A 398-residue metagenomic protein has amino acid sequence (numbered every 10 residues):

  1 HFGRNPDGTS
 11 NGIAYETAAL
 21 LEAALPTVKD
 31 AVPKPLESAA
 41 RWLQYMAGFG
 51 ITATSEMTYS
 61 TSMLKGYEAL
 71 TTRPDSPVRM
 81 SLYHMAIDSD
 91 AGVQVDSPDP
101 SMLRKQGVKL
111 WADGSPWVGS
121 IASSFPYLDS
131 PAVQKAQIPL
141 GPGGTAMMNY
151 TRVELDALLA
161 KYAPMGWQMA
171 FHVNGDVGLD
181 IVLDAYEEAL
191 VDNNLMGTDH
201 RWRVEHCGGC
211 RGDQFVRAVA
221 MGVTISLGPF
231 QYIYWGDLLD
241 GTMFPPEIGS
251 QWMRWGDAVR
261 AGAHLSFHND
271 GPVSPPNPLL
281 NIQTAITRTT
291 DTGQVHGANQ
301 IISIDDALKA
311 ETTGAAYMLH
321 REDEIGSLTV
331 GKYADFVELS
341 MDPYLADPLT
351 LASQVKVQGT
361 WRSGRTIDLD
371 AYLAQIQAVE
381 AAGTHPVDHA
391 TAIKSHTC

Functional and structural regions predicted by a protein language model:
H1-G8, D88-V108, C210-T224: Short amphipathic alpha-helices and their capping/turn segments at secondary-structure boundaries
H1-L82, D99-A163, T287: Catalytic pocket of metal/acid-base enzymes, prominently hydrolases
L36-G48, T52, R260, H264 (+1 more regions): Active-site microenvironment of metallo-dependent hydrolases
I51-A91, T145-W252, S266, L339-S340 (+2 more regions): Active-site core of metal-dependent hydrolases
R73-D75, D96-M102, M196, V219 (+4 more regions): Extracellular/periplasmic catalytic domains that process cell-envelope and extracellular macromolecules
S124-S130, A220-R260, P276-D291: Flexible glycine/proline-rich, aromatic-decorated loop/lid segments
